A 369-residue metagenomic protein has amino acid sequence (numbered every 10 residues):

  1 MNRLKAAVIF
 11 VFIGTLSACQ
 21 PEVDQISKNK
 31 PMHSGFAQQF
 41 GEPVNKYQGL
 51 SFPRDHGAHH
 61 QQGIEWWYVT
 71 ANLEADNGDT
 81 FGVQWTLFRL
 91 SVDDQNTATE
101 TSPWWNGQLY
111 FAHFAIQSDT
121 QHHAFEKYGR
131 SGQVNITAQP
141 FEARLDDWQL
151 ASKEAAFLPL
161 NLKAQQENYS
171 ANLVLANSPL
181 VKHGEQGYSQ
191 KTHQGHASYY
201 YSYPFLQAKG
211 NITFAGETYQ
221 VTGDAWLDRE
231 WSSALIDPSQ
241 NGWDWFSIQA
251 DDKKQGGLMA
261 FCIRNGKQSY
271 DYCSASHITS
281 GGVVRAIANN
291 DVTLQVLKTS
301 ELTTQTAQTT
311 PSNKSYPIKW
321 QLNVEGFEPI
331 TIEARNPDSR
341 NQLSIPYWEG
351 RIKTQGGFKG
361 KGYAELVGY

Functional and structural regions predicted by a protein language model:
M1-V8: Bacterial N-terminal signal peptides that target proteins for export
V8-I9, C262: Short stretches within intrinsically disordered, low-complexity N-terminal or propeptide regions
T15-A18: C-terminal motif of bacterial Sec signal peptides marking the signal peptidase cleavage site
Q20-Y369: Structured soluble/peripheral alpha/beta segments that form catalytic or ligand/cofactor-binding pockets
